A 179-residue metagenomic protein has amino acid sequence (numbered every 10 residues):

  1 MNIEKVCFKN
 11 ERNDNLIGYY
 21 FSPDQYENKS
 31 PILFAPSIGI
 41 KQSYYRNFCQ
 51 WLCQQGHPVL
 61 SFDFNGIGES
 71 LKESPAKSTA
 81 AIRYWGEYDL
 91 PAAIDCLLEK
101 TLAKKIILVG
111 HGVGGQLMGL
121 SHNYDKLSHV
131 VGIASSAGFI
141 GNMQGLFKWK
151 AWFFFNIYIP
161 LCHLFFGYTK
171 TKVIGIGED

Functional and structural regions predicted by a protein language model:
M1-D24: N-terminal cap/lid segment of alpha/beta-hydrolase-fold proteins
I32-F34, V59: Hydrophobic beta-strand anchors of alpha/beta hydrolase catalytic cores
F34-I40: Active-site glycine-rich loops that stabilize anionic/oxyanionic intermediates across multiple enzyme folds
Q42-P75: Conserved alpha/beta-hydrolase
T79-K100: Alpha/beta-hydrolase active-site loop
K100-G112: Alpha/beta-hydrolase fold nucleophile elbow
V113-D179: Alpha/beta-hydrolase-fold enzymes
